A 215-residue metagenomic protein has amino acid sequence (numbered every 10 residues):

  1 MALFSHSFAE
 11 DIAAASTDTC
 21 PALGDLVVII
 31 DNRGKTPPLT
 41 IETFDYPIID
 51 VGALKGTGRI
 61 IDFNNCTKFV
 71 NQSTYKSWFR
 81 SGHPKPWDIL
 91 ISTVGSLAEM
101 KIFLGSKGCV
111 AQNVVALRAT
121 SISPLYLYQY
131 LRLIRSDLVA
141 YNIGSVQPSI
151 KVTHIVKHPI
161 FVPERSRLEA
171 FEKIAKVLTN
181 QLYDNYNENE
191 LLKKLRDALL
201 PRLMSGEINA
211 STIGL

Functional and structural regions predicted by a protein language model:
M1-P38, D45, F161, R165-S211: Non-catalytic DNA-recognition/assembly elements of restriction-modification systems
G24-I41, G52-P86: Sequence-specific dsDNA recognition surfaces
D50-V51, K68-R135, V139-V146, K151-T153: A short beta-sheet element
G52-K55, V94, H154, E164 (+1 more regions): Short, small-residue-rich loop/turn micro-motifs
A140, S211-T212: Short, hydrophobic secondary-structure boundary micro-motifs
